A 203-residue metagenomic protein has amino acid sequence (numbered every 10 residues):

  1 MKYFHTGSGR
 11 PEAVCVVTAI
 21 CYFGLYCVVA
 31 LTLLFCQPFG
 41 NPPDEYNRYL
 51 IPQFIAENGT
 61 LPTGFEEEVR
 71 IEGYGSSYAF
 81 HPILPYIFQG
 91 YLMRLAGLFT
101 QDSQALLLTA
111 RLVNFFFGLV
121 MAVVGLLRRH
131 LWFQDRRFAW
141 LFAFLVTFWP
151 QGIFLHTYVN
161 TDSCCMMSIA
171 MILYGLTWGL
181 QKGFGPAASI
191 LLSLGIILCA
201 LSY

Functional and structural regions predicted by a protein language model:
M1-T32: Start-transfer (signal-anchor) and selected internal transmembrane alpha helices of multi-pass inner/ER membrane
I20, Q101-Q104, V123-F148, M167: Transmembrane-helix signature of polytopic, membrane-embedded enzymes that assemble or transfer cell-envelope glycans
V28-Y46, D162: Helix-to-loop transition at the C-terminal end of transmembrane segments
C36-N41, L61-I87: Membrane-proximal lumenal/periplasmic loop motifs of glycosylation machinery
L50-Q53, Y74-D102: Short hydrophobic/aromatic helix or loop-helix immediately within or flanking a transmembrane segment in polytopic
L108-F133, M171: Transmembrane-helix motifs of polytopic, lipid-linked glycan transferases
Q151-C164: Short acidic/glycine- and proline-prone juxtamembrane loop motifs at membrane-interface regions of multi-pass membrane
A188-Y203: Membrane-interface alpha helices of multi-pass inner-membrane proteins
